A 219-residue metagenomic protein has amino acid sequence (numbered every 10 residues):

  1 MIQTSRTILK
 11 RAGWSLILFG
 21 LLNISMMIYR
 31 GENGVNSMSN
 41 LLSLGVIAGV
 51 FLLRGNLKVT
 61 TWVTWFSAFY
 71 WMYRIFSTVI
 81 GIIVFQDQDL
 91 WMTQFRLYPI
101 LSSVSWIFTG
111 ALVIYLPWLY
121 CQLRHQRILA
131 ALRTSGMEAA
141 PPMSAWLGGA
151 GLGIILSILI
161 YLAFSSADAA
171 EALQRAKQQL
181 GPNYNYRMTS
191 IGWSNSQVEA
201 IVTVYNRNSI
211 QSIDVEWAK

Functional and structural regions predicted by a protein language model:
M1-K219: Topology signature of small-to-medium multi-pass alpha-helical membrane proteins
